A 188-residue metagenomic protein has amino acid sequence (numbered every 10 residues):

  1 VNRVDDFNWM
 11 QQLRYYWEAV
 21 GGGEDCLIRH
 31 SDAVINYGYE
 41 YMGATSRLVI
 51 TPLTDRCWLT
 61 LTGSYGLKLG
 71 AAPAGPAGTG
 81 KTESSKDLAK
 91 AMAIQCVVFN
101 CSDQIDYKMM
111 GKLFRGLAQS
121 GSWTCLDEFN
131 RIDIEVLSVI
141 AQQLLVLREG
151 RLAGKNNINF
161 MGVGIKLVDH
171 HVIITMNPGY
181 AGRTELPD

Functional and structural regions predicted by a protein language model:
V1-T54: Extended, charged/polar low-complexity intrinsically disordered regions
R47-I50, C96-Y107, I132-I134: Flexible beta-alpha connector loops of hexameric P-loop NTPases
G63-F99, R115-G116, V139-A141: Walker A/P-loop
K68-G70, Q95-V97, S120-T124, E135 (+1 more regions): Loop/turn-to-beta-strand initiation segments
S84-L88, M109, L113, E135-V146 (+1 more regions): Alpha-helical scaffold elements adjacent to nucleotide-binding pockets in ATP/GTP-utilizing enzyme cores
I105-F129, E135, N157-G164: Conserved alpha-helical scaffold flanking the Walker A/P-loop in AAA+ ATPase domains
N130-Y180: Conserved catalytic/switch belt of AAA+ P-loop NTPases
G179-D188: Short regulatory helix/loop adjacent to the ATP-binding pocket of P-loop NTPases
